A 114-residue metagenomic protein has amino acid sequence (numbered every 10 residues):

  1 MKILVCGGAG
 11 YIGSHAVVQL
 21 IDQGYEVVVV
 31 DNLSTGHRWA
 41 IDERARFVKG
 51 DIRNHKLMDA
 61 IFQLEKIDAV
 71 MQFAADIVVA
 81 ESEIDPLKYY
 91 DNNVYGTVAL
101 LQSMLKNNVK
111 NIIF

Functional and structural regions predicted by a protein language model:
M1-F114: N-terminal Rossmann-like NAD(P)+-binding domain of SDR-like oxidoreductases, especially those catalyzing
